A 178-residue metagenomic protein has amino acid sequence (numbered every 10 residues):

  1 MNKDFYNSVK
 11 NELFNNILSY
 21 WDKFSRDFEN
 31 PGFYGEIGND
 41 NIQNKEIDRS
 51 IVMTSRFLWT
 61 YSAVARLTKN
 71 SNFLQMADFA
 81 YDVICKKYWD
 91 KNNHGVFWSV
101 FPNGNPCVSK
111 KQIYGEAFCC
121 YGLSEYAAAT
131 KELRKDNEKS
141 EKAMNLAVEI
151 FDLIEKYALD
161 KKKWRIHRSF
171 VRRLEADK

Functional and structural regions predicted by a protein language model:
M1-K178: Glycan-recognition and catalytic cores of secretory/periplasmic carbohydrate-active enzymes
